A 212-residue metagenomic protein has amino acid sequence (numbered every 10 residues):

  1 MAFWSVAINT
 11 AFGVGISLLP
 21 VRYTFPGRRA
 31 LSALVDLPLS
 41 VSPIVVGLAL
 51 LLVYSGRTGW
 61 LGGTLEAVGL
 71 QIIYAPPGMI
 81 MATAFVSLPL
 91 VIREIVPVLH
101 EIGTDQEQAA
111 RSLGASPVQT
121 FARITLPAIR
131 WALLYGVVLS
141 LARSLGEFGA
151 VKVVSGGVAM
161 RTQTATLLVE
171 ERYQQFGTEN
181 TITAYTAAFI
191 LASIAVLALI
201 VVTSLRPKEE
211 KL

Functional and structural regions predicted by a protein language model:
F3-F12, I16, S42, A122 (+5 more regions): Hydrophobic alpha-helical transmembrane segments of multipass integral membrane proteins, especially permease/channel
F3-V35, L48, L52, L199-P207: Transmembrane-helix boundary motif in ABC transporter permease subunits
Y23-L31, W60, A75, P117 (+2 more regions): Membrane-helix interface segments
R28, G47-A84, V118, S155-V158: Membrane-interfacial helix termini and adjacent extracytoplasmic/periplasmic loops of multi-pass transporters
L37, D105-L113, A184: Short hydrophobic faces within alpha-helices
L37, F85-S87, V91-L99, G103 (+2 more regions): Transmembrane alpha-helices
L39-G47: Transmembrane alpha-helices and adjacent helix-loop boundaries
V151-L197, V201, K208: Interhelical loop and adjacent transmembrane-helix boundary motif in polytopic membrane transport permeases
